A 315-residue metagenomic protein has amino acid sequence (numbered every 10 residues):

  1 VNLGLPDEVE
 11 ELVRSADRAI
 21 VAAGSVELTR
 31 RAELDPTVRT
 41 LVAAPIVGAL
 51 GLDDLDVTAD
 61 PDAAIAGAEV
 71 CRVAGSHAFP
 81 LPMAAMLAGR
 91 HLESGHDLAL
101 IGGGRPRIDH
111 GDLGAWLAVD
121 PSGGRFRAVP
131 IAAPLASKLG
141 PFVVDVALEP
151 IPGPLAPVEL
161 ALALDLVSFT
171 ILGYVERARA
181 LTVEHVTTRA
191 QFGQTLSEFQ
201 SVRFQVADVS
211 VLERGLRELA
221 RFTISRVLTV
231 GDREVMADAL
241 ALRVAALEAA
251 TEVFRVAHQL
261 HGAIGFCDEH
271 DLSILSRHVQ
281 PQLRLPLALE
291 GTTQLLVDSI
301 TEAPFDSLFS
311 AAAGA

Functional and structural regions predicted by a protein language model:
V1-H77, D165-A315: Alpha-helical interface subdomain recognition
S76-A180, E184, A303, S307-A315: FAD-binding core of flavoproteins
